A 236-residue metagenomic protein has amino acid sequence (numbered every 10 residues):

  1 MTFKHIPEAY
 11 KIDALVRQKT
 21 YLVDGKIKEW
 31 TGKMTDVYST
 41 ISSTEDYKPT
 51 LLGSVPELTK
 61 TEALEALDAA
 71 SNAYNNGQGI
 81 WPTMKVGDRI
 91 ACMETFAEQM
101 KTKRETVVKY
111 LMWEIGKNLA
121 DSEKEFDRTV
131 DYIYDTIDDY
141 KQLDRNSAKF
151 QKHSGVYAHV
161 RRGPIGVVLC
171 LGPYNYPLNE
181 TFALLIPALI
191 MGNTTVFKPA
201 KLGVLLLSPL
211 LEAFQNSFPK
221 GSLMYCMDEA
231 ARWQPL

Functional and structural regions predicted by a protein language model:
M1-V55, A91-T95, D127, Q142-G172: Terminal low-complexity tails and localization/encapsulation signals of metabolic enzymes
W30, A63, R104, S122 (+2 more regions): Alpha-helix N-cap/helix-start motif
D36, G53-E62, F218-C226, A231: Histidine- and aromatic-rich ligand-binding microenvironments
S39-I41, R104, I137, G172 (+1 more regions): Short, small-residue-rich loop/turn micro-motifs
S43-L143: Glycine-rich loop-to-alpha-helix module at the N-terminal edge of alpha/beta enzyme cores
L143-L236: Rossmann-like NAD(P) dinucleotide-binding subdomain of oxidoreductase/dehydrogenase enzymes
